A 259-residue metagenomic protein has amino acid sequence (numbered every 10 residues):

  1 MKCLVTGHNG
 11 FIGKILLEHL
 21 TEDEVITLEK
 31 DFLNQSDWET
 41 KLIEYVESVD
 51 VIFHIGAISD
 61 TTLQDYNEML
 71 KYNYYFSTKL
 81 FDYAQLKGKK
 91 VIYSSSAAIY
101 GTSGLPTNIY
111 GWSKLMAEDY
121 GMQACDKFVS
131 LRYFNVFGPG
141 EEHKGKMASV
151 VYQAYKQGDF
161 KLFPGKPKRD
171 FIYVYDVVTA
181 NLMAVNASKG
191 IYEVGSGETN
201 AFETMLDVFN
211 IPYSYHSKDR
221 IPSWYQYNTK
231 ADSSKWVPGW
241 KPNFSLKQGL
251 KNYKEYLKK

Functional and structural regions predicted by a protein language model:
C3-L20: N-terminal Rossmann NAD(P)H-binding glycine-rich loop of SDR-like oxidoreductase domains
E24-E44: Adenosine-cofactor binding site in Rossmann-like domains, unifying the SAM/SAH pocket of S-adenosylmethionine-dependent
W38-Y72, A98-T102: NAD(P)H-binding glycine-rich loop region in Rossmannoid oxidoreductase-like domains and their noncatalytic homologs
I52, Q64-V91: NAD(P)-cofactor binding segment of oxidoreductase domains
T78-Y110, V129: Conserved Rossmann-fold NAD(P)-dependent oxidoreductase catalytic core, especially the SDR/UDP-sugar
I109-G111, L115, D119-R169, V174-V178 (+1 more regions): NAD(P)-dependent short-chain dehydrogenase/reductase
D159, A180, N186-P222: Mid/C-terminal beta-alpha module of Rossmann-like enzyme folds, strongest in SDR-family dehydrogenases/epimerases
V174, A201-T204, D219-N252: Conserved C-terminal active-site "lid" loop/helix of NAD(P)H-dependent oxidoreductases that clamps the redox cofactor
